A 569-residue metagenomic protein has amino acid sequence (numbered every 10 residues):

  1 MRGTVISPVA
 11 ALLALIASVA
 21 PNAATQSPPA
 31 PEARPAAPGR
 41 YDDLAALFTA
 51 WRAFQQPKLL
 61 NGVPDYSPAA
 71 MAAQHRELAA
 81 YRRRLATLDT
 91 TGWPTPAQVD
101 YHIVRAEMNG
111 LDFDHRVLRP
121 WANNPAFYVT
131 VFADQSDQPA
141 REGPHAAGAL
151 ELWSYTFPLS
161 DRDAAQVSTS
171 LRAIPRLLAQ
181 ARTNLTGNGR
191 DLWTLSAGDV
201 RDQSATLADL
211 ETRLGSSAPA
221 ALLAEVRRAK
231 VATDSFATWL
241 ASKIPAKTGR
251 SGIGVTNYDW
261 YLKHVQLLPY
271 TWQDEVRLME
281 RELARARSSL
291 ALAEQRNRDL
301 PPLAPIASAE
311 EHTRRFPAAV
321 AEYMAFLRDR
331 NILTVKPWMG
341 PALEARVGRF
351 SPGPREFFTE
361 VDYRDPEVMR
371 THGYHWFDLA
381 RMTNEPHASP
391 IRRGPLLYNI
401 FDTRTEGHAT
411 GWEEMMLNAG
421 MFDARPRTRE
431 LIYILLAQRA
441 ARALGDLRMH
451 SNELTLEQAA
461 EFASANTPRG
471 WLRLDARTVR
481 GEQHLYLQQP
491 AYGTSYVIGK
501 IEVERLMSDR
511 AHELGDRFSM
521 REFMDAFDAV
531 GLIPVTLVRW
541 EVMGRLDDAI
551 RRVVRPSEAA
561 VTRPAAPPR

Functional and structural regions predicted by a protein language model:
M1-T4: Positively charged n-region of N-terminal signal peptides that target proteins for export
S7-S18: Bacterial N-terminal signal peptides
P21-T25: Boundary at the C-terminal end of the N-terminal hydrophobic targeting segment
Q26-R569: N-terminal maturation segment of proteins
